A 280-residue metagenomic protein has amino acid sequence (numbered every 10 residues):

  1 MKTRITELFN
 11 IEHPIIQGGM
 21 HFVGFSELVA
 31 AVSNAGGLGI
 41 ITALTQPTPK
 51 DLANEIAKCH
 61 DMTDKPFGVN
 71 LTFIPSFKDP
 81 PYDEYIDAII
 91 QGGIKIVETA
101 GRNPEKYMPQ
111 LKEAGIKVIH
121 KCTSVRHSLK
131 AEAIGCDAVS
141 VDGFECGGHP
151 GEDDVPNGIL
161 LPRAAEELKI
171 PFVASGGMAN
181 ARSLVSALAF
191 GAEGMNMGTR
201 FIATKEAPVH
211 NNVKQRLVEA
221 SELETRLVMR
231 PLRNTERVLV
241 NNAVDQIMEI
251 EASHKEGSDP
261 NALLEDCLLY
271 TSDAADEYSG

Functional and structural regions predicted by a protein language model:
M1-L168: Active-site entrance/lid segments in N-terminal catalytic domains of soluble metabolic enzymes
M20, G177-M178: Active-site metal-binding loops of divalent metal-dependent hydrolases
A57, E222-E224, D276: Solvent-exposed alpha-helix faces
K121, G176, E277: Conserved acidic functional residues
S128-A131, A192, A274-A275: Small-residue (primarily alanine) positions within well-ordered alpha-helices, especially packing/interaction faces
G151-V173, A179-S272: Conserved active-site-proximal phosphate/metal-binding subdomains
Y270-G280: Single conserved hydrophobic/aromatic residue that forms the stacking wall/gate of nucleotide- or nucleobase-binding
